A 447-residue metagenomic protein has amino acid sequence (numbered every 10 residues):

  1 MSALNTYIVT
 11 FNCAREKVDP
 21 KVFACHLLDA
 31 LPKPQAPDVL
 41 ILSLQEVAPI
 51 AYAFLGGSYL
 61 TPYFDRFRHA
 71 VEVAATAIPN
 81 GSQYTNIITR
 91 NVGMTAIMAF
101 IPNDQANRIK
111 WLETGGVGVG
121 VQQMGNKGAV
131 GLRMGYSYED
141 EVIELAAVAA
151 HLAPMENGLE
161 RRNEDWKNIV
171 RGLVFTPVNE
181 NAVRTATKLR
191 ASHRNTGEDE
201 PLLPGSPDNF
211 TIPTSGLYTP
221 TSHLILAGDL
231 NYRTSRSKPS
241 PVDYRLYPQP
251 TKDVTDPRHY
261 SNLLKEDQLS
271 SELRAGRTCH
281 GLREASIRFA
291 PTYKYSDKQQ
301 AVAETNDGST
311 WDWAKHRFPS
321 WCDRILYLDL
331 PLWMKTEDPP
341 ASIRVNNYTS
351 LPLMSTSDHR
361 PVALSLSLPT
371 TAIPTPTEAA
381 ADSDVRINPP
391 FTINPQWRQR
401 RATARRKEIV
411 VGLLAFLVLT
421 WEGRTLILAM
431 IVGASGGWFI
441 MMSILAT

Functional and structural regions predicted by a protein language model:
M1-I87, M94-M98, G158-R161, W166 (+4 more regions): N-terminal, active-site-proximal structural segment of metallo-dependent hydrolase catalytic domains
L4-V9, A36-L40, M94-A96, N126-L132 (+6 more regions): Core residues of folded domains in eukaryotic genome-function proteins
A14, V47-A48, H151-A153, L230-R233: Catalytic metal-binding/acid-base residues of hydrolase active sites
H26-D29, S82-I87, G116-G120, G128-L132 (+3 more regions): Eukaryotic intrinsically disordered and solvent-exposed regulatory patches
Q35-A36, Y52-A53, G57-I97, I101-A129 (+5 more regions): Acidic, polar low-complexity intrinsically disordered regions
V71-S82, V148, R161-V410: Catalytic lobes of large eukaryotic enzymes
V92-L112, L132-S137, L152, R317-K335 (+1 more regions): Conserved beta strand-loop-helix elements of the APE1-like EEP
A99-I101, N107-V174, L226: PP2C/PPM-type serine/threonine phosphatase catalytic core, specifically the conserved beta-strand-loop-alpha-helix
